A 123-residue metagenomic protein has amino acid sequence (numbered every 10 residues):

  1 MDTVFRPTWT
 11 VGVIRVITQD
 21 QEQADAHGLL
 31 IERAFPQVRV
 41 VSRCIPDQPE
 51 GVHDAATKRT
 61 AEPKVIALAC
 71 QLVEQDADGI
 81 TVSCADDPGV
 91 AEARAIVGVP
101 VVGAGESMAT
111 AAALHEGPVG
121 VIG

Functional and structural regions predicted by a protein language model:
M1-P63: N-terminal glycine-rich anion-binding loop in soluble enzyme alpha/beta folds
I14, E74-C84: Periplasmic-binding protein-like
I17-Q21, S83-G89: Gly/Ser/Thr-rich loops at beta-strand to alpha-helix junctions that form or flank small-molecule/cofactor-binding
D20-Q23, A113-G123: Short, glycine-/small-residue-rich phosphate/pyrophosphate-handling segment
S42-R43, T81-V82, V101-A104: General beta-strand structural signal in soluble alpha/beta enzymes
R59-D76: Short, well-structured alpha-helical segments in soluble
R94-H115: Short, acidic/small-residue loops that bind anionic groups at enzyme active sites
